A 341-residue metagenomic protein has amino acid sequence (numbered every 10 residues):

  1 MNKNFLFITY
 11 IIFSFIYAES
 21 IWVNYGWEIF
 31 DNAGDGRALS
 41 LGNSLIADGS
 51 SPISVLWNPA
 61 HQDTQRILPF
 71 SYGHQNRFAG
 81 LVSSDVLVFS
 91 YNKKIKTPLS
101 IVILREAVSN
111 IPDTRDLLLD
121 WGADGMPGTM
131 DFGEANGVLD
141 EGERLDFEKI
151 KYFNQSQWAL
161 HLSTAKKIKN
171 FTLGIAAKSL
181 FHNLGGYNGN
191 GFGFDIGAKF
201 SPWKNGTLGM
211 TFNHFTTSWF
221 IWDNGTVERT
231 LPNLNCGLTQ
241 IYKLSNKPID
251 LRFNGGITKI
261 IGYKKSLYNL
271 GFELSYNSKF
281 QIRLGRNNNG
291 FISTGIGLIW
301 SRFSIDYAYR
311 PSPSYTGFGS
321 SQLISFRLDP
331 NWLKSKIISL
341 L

Functional and structural regions predicted by a protein language model:
M1-F5: Positively charged n-region of N-terminal signal peptides that target proteins for export
F7-T9, L162: A detector of low-complexity, intrinsically disordered, Ser/Thr/Gly/Pro/Ala-rich segments
T9-Y10, L208: N-terminal compositionally biased, intrinsically disordered segments and leader/signal-like regions
Y10-A18: Hydrophobic h-region of N-terminal signal peptides that target proteins for export in Gram-negative bacteria
E19-L341: Subset of outer-membrane beta-barrel
